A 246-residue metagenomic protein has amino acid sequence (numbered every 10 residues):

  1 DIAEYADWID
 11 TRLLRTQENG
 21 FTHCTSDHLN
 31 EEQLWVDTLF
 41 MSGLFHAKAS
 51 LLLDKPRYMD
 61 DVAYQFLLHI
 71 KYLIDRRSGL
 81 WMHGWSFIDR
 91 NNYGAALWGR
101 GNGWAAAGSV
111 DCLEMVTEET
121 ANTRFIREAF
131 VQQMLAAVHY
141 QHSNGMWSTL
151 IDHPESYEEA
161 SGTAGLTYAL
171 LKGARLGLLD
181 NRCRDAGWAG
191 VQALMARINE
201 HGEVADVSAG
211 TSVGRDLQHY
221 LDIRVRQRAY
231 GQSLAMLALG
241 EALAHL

Functional and structural regions predicted by a protein language model:
D1, M41-K55, W104-N122, G165-L179 (+1 more regions): Well-ordered alpha-helical scaffold segments within catalytic/enzyme domains
D1, Y5, R15, N19 (+2 more regions): CBM-like carbohydrate-recognition segments
I2-T22, P56-M82, R127-G145, A186-E203: Long, well-ordered core segments of solenoidal/helical folds
F21-T38, G79-G101, N144-G165, E203-R226: Carbohydrate-binding/catalytic loop surfaces
N30, F40, L44-P56, D61-Y64 (+4 more regions): Active-site lining segments of carbohydrate-active enzymes
R76-S78, G101-S109, A137-Y140, T163: A structural motif
A106-I151: Oxyanion-binding "anion nests"
